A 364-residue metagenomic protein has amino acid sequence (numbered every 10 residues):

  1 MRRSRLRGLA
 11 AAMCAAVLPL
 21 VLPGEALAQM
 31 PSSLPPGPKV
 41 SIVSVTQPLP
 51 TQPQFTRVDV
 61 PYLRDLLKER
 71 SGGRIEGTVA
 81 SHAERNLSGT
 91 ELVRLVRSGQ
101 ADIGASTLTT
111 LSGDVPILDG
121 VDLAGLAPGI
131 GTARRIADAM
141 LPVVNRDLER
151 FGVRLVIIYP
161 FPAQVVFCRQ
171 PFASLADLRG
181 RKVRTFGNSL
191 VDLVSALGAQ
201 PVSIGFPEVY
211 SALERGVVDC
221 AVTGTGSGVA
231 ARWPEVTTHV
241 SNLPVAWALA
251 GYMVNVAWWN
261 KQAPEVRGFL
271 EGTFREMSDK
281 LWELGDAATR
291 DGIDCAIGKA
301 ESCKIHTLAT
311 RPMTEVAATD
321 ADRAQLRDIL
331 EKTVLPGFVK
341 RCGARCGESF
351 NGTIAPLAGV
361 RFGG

Functional and structural regions predicted by a protein language model:
R2, A11, A28-I130, L148-F151 (+1 more regions): N-terminal secretory/targeting leader peptides
R5: Binding-interface segments
A11-E25: Bacterial N-terminal signal peptides
P128-D147: A gly/proline- and charged-residue-enriched helix-loop-helix capping module
